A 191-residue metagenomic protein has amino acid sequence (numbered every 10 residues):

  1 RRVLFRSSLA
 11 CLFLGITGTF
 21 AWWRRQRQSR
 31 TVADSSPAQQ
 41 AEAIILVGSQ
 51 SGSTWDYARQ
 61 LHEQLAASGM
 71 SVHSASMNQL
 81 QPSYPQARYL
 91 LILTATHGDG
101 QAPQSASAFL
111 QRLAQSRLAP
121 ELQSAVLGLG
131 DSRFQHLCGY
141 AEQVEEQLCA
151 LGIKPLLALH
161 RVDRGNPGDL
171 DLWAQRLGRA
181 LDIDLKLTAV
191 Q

Functional and structural regions predicted by a protein language model:
V3-L4: Short, small-residue-biased leader/transition segments that mark boundaries at the very start of proteins
A10, R59-E63, P82-Y84, Q147 (+2 more regions): Bulky hydrophobic/aromatic packing residues
C11, A41, E121-Q123: Exposed boundary/loop context
C11-R25: Alpha-helical transmembrane segments
R24-T96, G100-Q104, Q111-Q115: N-terminal beta1-alpha1-beta2 submodule of the flavodoxin-like/Rossmannoid cofactor-binding fold
S35, S68, A87, I92-Q191: FMN-binding flavodoxin-like domain, especially the glycine-rich phosphate-binding loop
